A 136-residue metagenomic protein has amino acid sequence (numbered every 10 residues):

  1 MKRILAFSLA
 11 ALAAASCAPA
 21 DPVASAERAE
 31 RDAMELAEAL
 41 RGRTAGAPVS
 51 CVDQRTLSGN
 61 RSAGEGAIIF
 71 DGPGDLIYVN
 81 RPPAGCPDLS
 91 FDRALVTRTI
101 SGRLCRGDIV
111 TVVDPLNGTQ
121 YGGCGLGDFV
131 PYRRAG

Functional and structural regions predicted by a protein language model:
K2-S8: Sec-dependent signal peptide recognition, specifically the positively charged N-region followed immediately by
L5, T56, R133: Solvent-exposed, flexible loop/coil residues
S8, G64, R133: Residues that line or immediately flank small-molecule/substrate-binding pockets and catalytic motifs
A13-S16: C-terminal motif of bacterial Sec signal peptides marking the signal peptidase cleavage site
P19-V79: N-terminal secretory signal peptides
P83-G136: Helix-rich interaction surfaces within compact, conserved domain-sized segments that mediate assembly or partner
